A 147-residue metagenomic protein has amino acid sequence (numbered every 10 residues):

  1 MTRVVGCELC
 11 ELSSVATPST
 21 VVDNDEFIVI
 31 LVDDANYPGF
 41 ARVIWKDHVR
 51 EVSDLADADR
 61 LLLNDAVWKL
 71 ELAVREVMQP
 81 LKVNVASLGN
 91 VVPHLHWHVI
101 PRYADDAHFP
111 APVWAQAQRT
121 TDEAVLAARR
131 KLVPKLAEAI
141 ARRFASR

Functional and structural regions predicted by a protein language model:
M1-R147: HIT superfamily nucleotide-processing domains
